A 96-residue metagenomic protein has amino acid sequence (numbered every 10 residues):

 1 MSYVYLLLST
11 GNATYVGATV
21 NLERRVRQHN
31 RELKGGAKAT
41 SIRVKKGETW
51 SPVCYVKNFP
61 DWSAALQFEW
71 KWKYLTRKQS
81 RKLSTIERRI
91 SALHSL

Functional and structural regions predicted by a protein language model:
V4-S9, A13-V20, R25, H29 (+1 more regions): GIY-YIG nuclease signature motif recognition
L22-L66, K71-E87: Conserved short loop/helix modules at catalytic or binding sites in compact beta-alpha or helix-hairpin-helix contexts
S84-L96: A cross-kingdom feature marking charged/low-complexity
